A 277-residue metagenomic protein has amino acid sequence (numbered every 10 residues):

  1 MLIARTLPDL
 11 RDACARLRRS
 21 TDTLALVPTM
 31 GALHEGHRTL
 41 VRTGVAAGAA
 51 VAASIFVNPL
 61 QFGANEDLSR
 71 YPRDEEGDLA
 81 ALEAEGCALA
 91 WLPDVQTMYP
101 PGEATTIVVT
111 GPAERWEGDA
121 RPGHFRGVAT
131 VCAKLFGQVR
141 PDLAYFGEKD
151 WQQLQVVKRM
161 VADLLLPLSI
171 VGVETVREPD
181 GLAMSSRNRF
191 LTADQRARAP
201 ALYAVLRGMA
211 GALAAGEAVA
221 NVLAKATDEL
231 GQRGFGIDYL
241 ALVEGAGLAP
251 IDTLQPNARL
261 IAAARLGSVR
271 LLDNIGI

Functional and structural regions predicted by a protein language model:
L2-F235, V243-G247, S268, I275: Nucleotidyltransferase catalytic core that binds NTPs
N221-V222, D252-Q255: Structural preference for alpha-helix termini/caps and helix-kink/transition segments
L240: Substrate/ligand-engaging "lid" and interaction regions
A249-I251, A258-I277: Short, basic/aromatic-enriched C-terminal tail that caps enzymatic domains
